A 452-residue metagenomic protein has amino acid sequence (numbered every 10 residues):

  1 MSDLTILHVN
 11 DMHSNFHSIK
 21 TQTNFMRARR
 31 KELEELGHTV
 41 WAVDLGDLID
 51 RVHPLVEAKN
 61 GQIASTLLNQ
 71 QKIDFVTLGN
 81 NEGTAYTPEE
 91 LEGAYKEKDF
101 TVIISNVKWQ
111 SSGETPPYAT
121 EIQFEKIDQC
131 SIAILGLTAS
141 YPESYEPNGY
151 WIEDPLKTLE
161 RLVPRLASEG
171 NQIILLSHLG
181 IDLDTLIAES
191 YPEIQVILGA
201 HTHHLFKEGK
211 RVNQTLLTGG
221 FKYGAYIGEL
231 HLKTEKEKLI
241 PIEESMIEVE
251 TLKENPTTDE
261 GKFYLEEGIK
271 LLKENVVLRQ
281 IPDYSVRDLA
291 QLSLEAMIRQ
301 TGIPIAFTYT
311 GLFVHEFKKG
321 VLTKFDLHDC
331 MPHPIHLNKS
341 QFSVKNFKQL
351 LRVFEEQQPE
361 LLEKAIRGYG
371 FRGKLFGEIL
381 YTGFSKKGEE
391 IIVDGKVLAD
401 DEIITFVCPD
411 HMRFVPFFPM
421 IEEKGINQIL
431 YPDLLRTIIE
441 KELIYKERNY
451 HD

Functional and structural regions predicted by a protein language model:
M1-E248, V286: Acidic, metal/ion-coordinating pockets
H8-N10, H201, Y309-G311, Q341 (+2 more regions): Active-site proximal loops enriched in glycine and acidic residues that flank catalytic Cys/His/Asp and coordinate
T21-F25, R161, R165, L186 (+4 more regions): Alpha-helical scaffold segments in soluble metabolic enzymes
E32, L162-E169, A296, Q300-P304 (+2 more regions): Change "in soluble alpha/beta enzymes" to "in soluble alpha/beta proteins
Y118-I122, A225-I227, L292, I335 (+2 more regions): Short beta-strand-initiation
A139-S140, I181, K222-G224, L312-V314 (+2 more regions): Short, glycine-/Ser/Thr-/acidic-enriched flexible segments
E235-L322, L327-D329, L443-H451: A short C-terminal boundary segment appended to hydrolase-like catalytic domains
K318-D452: Feature captures C-terminal
